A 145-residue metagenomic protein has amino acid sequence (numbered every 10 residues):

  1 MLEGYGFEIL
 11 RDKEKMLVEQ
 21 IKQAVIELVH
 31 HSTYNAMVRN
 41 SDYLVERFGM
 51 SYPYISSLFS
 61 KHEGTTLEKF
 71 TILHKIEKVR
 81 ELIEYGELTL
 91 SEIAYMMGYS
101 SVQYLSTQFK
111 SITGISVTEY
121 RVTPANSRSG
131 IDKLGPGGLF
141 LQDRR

Functional and structural regions predicted by a protein language model:
M1-K13: DNA-contacting interfaces and partner/effector-binding or oligomerization modules in DNA-centric proteins
L17-E68, G86-M97: DNA-binding recognition helix and immediately preceding turn/loop of helix-turn-helix/winged-helix domains
I55, Y104-L105, F109: Short hydrophobic/aromatic patch on the recognition helix
F59, T71, I83, Q108-F109 (+1 more regions): DNA major-groove recognition helix of helix-turn-helix
E68-K75, Y120-P124: Short Lys/Arg-enriched helix C-cap and helix-to-coil transition segments that create basic nucleic-acid-contact patches
M96-S100, K110: A short, basic/aromatic helix-end/turn motif that makes direct DNA contacts
T107-R145: …primarily DNA-binding HTH/wHTH and HhH modules…
